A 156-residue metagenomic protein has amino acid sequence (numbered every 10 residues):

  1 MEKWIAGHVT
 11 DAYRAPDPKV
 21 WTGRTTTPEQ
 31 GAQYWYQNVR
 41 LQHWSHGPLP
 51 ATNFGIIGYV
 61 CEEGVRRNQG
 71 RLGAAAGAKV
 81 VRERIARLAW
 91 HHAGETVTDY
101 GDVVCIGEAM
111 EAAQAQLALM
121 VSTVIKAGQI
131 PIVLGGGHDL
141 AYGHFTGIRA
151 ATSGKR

Functional and structural regions predicted by a protein language model:
M1-R156: Metal-dependent C-N hydrolase catalytic cores
